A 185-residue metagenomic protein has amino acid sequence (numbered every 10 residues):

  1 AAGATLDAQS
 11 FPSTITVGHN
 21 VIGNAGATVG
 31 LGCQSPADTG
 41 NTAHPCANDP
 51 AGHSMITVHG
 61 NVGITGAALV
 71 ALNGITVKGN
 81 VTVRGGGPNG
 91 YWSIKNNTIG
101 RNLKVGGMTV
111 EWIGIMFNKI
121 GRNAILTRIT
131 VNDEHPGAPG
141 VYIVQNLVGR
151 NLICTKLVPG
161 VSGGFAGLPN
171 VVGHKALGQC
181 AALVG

Functional and structural regions predicted by a protein language model:
A1, D7-Q9, G18, G23-N24 (+15 more regions): Feature marks extracellular polysaccharide-active and adherence modules
A1-A4, A8-S13, H19, T42 (+4 more regions): Short, ordered "entry" segments at domain starts
A8-S10, T14, N20, C33 (+1 more regions): Solvent-exposed adhesion/ligand-recognition segments of exported proteins
G23-S54, G87-I94, G114, L126-E134 (+2 more regions): Acidic/polar low-complexity surface segments
G106-T109, D133: Extracellular, modular beta-sheet/disulfide-rich ectodomains of secreted and cell-surface proteins
P136-G185: Leucine-rich solenoid repeat scaffolds
